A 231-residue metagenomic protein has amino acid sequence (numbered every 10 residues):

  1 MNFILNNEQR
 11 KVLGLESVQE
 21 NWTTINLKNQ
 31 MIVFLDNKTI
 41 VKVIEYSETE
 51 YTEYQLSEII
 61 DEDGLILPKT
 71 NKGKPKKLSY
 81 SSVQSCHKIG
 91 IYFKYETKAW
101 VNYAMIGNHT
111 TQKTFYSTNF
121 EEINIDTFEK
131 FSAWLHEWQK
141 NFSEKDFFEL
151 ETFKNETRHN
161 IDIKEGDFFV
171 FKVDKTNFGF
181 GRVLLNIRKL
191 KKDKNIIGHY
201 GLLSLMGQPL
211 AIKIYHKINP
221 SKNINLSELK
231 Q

Functional and structural regions predicted by a protein language model:
M1-E122: N-terminal intrinsically disordered, low-complexity, charge/repeat-rich segments that act as generic
M1-I25, T176-N195, Y200, S204-M206 (+1 more regions): Extended hydrophobic/aromatic-rich secondary-structure runs
H87-I89, F93-Y95, V101, R188 (+1 more regions): A short beta-strand signature
D126-G207: Short N-terminal edge-element motif at the start of the domain
K213-Q231: Intrinsically disordered, low-complexity, charged/polar segments
